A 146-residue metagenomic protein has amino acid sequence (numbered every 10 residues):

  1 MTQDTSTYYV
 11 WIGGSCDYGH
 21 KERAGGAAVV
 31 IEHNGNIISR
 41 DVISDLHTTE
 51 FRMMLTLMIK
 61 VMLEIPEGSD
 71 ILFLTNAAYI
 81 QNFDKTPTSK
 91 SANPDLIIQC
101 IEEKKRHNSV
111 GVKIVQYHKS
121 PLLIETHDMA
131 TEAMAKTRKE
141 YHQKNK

Functional and structural regions predicted by a protein language model:
M1-R52, E64: RNase H-like nuclease fold core
S6-T7, V115, K139: Intrinsically disordered, low-complexity segments enriched in small/polar residues
S15-K21, I59-H127: RNase H catalytic domain
A28-I31, S91-N93, T131-A135: Short, low-complexity, polar/charged sequence segments that are solvent-exposed and flexible
N36-S39, I59, I98-E103, K139-K144: Short, surface-exposed, polar/charged, turn-prone segments marking secondary-structure boundaries
R52, T56-K60: Short amphipathic alpha-helical face segments that pack within enzyme cores and frequently flank/anchor catalytic
I124-K146: Charged phosphate-binding loop/patch that engages nucleotide di/tri-phosphates or the phosphate backbone of nucleic
